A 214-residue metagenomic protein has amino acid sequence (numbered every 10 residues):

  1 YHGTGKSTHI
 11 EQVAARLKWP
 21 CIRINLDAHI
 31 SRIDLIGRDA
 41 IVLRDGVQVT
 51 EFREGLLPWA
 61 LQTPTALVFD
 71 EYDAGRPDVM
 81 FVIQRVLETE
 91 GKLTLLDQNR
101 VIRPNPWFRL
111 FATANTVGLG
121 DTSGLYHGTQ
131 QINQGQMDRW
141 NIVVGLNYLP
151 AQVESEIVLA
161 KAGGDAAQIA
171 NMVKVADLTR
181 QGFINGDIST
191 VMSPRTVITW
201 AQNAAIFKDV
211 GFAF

Functional and structural regions predicted by a protein language model:
Y1-A170, K174: AAA+ P-loop NTPase catalytic core and its hallmark functional loops
Y148-F214: Conserved AAA+ ATPase small/helical "lid" subdomain
